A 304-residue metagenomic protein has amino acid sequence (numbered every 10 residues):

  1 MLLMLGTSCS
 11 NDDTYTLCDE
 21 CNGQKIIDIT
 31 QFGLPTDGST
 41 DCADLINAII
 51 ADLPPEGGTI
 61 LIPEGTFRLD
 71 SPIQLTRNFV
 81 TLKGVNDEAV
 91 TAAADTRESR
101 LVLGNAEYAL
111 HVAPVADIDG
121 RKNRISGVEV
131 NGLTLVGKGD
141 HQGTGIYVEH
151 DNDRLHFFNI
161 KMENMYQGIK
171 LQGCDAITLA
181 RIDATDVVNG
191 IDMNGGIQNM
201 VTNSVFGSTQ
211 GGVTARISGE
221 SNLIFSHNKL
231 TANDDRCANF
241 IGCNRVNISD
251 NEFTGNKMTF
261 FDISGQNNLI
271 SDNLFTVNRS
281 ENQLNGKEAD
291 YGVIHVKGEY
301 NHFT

Functional and structural regions predicted by a protein language model:
L5-Q24: Bacterial Sec-dependent N-terminal signal peptides
K25-Q31, D44-D70, V80-D87: Glycine-rich repeat segments that build the extracellular carbohydrate-interaction surface of secreted and virion
D28-L45, V80-T144, N203: Right-handed parallel beta-helix/beta-spiral solenoid domain characteristic of secreted/periplasmic
I50-A51, D117-N123, L135-F157, Y166-G168 (+1 more regions): Right-handed parallel beta-helix
G58, L69-P72, T91-D95, L103-A109 (+7 more regions): Short glycine/acidic-rich loop motifs that flank beta-strands on beta-rich extracellular proteins
I60, V80-G84, A113-P114, F157-I160 (+1 more regions): Well-ordered beta-strand segments characteristic of repetitive beta-sheet solenoids
R77-N78, T96, I125, V130 (+15 more regions): Parallel beta-helix/beta-solenoid
